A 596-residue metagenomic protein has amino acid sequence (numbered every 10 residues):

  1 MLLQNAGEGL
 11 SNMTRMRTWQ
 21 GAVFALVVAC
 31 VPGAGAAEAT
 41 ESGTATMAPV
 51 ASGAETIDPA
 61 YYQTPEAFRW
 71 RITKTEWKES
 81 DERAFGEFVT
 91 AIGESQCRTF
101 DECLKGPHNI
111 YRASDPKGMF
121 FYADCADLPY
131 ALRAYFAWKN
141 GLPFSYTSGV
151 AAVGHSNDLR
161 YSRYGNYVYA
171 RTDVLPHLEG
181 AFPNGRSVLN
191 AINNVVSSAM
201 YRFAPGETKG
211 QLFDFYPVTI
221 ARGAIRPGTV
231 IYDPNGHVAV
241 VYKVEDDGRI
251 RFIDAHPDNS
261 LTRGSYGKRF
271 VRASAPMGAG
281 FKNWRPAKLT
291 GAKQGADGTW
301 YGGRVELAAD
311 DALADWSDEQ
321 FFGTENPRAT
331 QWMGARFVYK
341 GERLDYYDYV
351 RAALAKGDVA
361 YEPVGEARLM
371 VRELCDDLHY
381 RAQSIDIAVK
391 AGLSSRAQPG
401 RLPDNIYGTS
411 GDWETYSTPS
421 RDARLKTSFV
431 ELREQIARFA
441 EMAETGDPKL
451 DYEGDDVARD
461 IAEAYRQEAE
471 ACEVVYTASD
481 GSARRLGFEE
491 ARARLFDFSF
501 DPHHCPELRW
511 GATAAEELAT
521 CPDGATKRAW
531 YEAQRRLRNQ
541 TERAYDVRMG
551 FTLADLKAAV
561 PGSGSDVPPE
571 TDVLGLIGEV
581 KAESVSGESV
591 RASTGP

Functional and structural regions predicted by a protein language model:
A6, N12-V23: Bacterial N-terminal signal peptides that target proteins for export
G21-V31: Bacterial N-terminal signal peptides
C30-G43: Signal peptide processing junction and immediate N-terminal pro/mature segment of secreted/exported proteins
G43-V196, P205, D297-P596: Mixed-charge, low-complexity intrinsically disordered regions
H177-F213, P257-V305: A recognition module on extended beta-rich or small alphabeta surfaces enriched in W/G with H and D/E
V195-D246: ...with weaker cross-activation on analogous glycine-rich loops/strands in unrelated enzymes
P234, Y242-G264: Catalytic Cys-His active-site segments of thiol-dependent hydrolases/isopeptidases
